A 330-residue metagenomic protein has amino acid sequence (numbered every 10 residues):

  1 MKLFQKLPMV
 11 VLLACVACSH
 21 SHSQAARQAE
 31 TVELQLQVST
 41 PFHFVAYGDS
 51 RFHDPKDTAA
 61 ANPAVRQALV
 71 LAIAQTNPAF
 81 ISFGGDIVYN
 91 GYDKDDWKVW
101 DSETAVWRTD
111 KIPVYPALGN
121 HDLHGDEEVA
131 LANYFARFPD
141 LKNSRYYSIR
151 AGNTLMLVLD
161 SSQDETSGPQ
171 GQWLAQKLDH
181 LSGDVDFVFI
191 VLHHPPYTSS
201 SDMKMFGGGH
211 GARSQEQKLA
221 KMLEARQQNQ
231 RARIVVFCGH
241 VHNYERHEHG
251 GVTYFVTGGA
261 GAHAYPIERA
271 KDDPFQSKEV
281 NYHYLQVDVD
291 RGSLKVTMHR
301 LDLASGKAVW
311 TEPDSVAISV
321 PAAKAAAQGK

Functional and structural regions predicted by a protein language model:
M1-P8: Bacterial N-terminal signal peptides that target proteins for export
C15-A17: C-terminal motif of bacterial Sec signal peptides marking the signal peptidase cleavage site
H20-D95, S199: N-terminal active-site segment of His-dependent metallophosphoesterases
A26-V32, D57, D93-V188, M203-V235 (+2 more regions): Extended active-site neighborhood of metal-dependent phosphoesterases/phosphodiesterases
V38, K278-K330: A short C-terminal boundary segment appended to hydrolase-like catalytic domains
F44, I81, M156, V188-F189: Hydrophobic beta-strand anchors of alpha/beta hydrolase catalytic cores
D49, G85-D86, G119-N120, H193 (+1 more regions): Active-site glycine-centered loops adjacent to acidic/histidine catalytic or metal-binding residues that shape
S161, V191-P195, G239-V241, H299-R300: Short, well-ordered beta-to-alpha junction loops that form the rim of enzyme active sites and present histidine/acidic
